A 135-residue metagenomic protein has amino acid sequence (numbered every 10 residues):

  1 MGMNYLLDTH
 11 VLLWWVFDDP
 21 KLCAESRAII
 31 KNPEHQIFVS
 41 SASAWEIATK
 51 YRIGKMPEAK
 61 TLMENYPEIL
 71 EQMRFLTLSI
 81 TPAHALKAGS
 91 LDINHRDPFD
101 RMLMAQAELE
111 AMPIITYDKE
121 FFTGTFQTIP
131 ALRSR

Functional and structural regions predicted by a protein language model:
M1-V39, I53-E68, E110, K119 (+2 more regions): Short, well-structured N-terminal submotif of metal-dependent ribonuclease cores
T9-H10, I47, A88, A107: Generic structural signal for small/hydrophobic residues in well-ordered secondary structure, especially within
W14-W15, W45, F99: Tryptophan-centric aromatic hotspots in well-structured domains and transmembrane helices
D18-D19, K50, L91, Q127: Residue-level signal for well-ordered alpha-helical positions
A59, M63, E71-K119: Active-site neighborhoods of divalent-metal-dependent phosphate/nucleic-acid chemistry enzymes
M73, G124-Q127: Short, structured coil segments at secondary-structure junctions
T77-S79, T128-S134: Short acidic-hydrophobic, aromatic-tinged amphipathic segments that line or gate anion-handling sites
